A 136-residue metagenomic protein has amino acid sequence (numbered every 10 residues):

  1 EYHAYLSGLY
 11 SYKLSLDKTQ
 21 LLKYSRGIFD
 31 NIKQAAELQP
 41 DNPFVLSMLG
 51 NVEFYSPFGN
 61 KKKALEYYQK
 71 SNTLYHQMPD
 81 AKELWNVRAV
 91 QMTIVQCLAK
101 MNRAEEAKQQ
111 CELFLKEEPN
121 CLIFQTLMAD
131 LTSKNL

Functional and structural regions predicted by a protein language model:
E1-L16, D41-P57, W85-Q96: Amphipathic alpha-helical repeat scaffolds of TPR domains
S7, S11-L21, N51-G59, P79 (+3 more regions): Short coil/turn linking the two alpha-helices of tandem helical-hairpin repeats
Q20, E37, P79-K82, K116: Structural signature of alpha-solenoid helical repeat scaffolds
Q34-A35, S71, F114: Canonical positions in the second alpha-helix
A81-L136: Terminal, low-structured helical/coil segments at or just beyond the last alpha-helical repeat
